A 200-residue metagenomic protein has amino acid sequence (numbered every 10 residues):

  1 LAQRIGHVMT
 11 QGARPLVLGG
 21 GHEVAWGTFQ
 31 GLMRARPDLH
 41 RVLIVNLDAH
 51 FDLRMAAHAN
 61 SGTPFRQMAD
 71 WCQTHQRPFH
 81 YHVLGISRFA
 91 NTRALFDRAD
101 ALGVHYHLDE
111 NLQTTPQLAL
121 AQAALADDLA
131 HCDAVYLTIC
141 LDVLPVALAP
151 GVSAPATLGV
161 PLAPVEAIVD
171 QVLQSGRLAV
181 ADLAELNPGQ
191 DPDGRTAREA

Functional and structural regions predicted by a protein language model:
L1-A200: Conserved alpha-helical scaffold segments that buttress catalytic/binding sites
